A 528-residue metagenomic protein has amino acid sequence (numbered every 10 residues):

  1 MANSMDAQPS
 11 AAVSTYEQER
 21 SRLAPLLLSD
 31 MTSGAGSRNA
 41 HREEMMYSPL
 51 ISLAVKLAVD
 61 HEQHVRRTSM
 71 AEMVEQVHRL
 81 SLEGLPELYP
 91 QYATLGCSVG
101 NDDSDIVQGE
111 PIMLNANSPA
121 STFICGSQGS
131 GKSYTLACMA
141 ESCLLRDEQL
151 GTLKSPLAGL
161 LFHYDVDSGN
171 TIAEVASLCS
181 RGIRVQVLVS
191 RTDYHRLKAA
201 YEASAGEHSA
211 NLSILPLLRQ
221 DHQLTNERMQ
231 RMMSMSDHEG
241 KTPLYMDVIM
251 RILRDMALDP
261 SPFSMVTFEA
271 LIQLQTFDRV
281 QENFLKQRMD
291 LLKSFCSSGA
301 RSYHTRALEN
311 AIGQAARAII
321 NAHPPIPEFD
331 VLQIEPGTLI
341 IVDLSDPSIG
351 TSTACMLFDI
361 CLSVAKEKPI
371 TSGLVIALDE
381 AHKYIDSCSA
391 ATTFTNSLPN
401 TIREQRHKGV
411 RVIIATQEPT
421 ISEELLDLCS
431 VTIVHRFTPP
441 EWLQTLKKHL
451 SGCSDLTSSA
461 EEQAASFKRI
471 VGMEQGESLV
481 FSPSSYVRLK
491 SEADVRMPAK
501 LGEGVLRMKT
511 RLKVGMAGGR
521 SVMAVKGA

Functional and structural regions predicted by a protein language model:
M1-G129, M139-P156, P369, N396: Basic- and hydrophobic-enriched, low-structure N-terminal and domain-boundary segments that flank ATP-binding catalytic
Q8-S10, Q63-L85, P260-E269, Y303-E328 (+2 more regions): Intrinsically disordered, low-complexity domain-flanking/linker segments in eukaryotic proteins, enriched
A58, E62, A93-S104, E110-N117 (+12 more regions): A structure-centric feature marking long, well-folded core domains of fungal metabolic enzymes and membrane transporters
P119, C138-R403, H407, R469-M473 (+1 more regions): P-loop NTPase motor domains
K132: Conserved lysine of the Walker
T393-T395, P399-D494: Conserved ATP-driven motor cores of ASCE-family P-loop NTPases powering translocation/secretion/packaging/pilus
V471-A528: Conserved P-loop NTPase motor module
